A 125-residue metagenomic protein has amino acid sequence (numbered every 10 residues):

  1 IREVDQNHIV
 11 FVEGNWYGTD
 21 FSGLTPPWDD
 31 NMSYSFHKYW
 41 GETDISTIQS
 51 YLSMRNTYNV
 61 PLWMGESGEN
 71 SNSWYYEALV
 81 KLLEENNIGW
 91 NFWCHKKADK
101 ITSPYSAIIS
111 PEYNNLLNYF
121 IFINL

Functional and structural regions predicted by a protein language model:
I1-W93, A107-P111, N115: Extracellular glycoside hydrolase catalytic/binding regions
K96: Residues in the short beta-alpha loop(s) of Rossmann-like NAD(P)-binding domains
D99-Y105: Catalytic histidine-centered segment of alpha/beta-hydrolase-like enzymes
N114-L125: Non-catalytic C-terminal accessory domains or segments of carbohydrate-active enzymes
